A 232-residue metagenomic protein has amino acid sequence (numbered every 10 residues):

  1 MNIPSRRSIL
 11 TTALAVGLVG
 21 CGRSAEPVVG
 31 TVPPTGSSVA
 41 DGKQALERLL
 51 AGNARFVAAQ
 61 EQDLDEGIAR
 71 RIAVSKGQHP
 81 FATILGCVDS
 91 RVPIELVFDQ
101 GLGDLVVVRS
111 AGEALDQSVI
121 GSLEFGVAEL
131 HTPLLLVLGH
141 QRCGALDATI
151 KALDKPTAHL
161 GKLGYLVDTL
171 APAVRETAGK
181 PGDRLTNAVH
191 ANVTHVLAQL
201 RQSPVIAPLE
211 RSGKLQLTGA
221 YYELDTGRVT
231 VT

Functional and structural regions predicted by a protein language model:
M1-G20: N-terminal secretory signal peptides and thylakoid transit peptides that target proteins across membranes
N2, C87, C143: Functionally engaged cysteine thiol sites
L10-T11, G22-E26, G30-H79, L102-G103 (+2 more regions): Divalent-metal-activated hydrolytic enzyme cores
S75-T83, V88-E95: Active-site alpha/beta core segments
F81-I84, D104-V106, P133-L136: Structural motif
L85-C87, R109, L136-H140, T218-E223: Short beta-strand segments
V88-R91, E95-E113, S118: Active-site cofactor/substrate anionic-group-binding motifs, chiefly glycine- and Lys/Arg-rich phosphate-binding loops
S90-R91, Q141-A145: Gly/Ser/Thr-rich loops at beta-strand to alpha-helix junctions that form or flank small-molecule/cofactor-binding
